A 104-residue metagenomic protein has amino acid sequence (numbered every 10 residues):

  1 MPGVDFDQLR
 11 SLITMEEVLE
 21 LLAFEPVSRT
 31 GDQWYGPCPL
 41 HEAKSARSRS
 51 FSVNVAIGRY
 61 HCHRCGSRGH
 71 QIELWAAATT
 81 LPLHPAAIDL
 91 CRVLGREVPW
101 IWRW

Functional and structural regions predicted by a protein language model:
M1-W104: N-terminal structured subdomain of primase-like DNA metabolism proteins
